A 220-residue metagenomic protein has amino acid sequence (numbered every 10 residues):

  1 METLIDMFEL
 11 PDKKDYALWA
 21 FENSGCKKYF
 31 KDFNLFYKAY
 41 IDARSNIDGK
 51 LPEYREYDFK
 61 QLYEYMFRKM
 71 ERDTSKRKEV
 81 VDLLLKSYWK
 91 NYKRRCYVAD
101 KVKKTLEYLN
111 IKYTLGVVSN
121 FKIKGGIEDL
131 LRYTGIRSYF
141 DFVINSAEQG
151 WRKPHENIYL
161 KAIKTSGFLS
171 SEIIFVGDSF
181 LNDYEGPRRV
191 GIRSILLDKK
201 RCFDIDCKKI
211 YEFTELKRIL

Functional and structural regions predicted by a protein language model:
M1-A39: Active-site neighborhood of HAD-like aspartate-dependent phosphohydrolases
M7-L10, K31, K103, E107 (+1 more regions): Asp-based, Mg2+/Mn2+-dependent phosphohydrolase catalytic module
K13-F21, Y37-R44, Y63, F67 (+2 more regions): Hydrophobic alpha-helical core bundles mediating ligand binding, dimerization, or RNAP-core interactions
N23, K27, K69-M70, K112 (+1 more regions): Alpha-helical structural context
K28-D32, M66-E71, N91-C96, G126: Short acidic/polar alpha-helix capping motifs at helix-coil junctions
F30, A39-K86: A metal-dependent, Asp-based hydrolase signature
K50, N91-K93, T114-L115, S146 (+1 more regions): Short, contiguous strand/loop micro-motifs
Y54-Q61, K76-V80, K86-L115: Short, acidic loop-to-helix structural element flanking the phosphoryl-transfer center in phosphate-processing enzymes
